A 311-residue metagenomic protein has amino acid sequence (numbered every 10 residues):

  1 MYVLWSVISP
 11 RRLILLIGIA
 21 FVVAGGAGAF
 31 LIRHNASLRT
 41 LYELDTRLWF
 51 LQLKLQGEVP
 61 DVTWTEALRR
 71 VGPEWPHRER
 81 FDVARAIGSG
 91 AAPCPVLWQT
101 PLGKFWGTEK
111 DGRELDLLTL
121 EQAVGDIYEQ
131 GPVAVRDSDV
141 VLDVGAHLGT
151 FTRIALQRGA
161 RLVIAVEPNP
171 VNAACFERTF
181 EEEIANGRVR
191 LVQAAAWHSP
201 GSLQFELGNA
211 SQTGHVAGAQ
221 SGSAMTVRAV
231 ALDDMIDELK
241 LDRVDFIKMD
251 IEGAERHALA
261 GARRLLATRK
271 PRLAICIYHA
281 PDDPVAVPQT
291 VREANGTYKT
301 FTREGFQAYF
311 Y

Functional and structural regions predicted by a protein language model:
M1-Y311: Phosphate/nucleotide-binding beta-alpha loop and adjacent structural elements of enzyme active sites
